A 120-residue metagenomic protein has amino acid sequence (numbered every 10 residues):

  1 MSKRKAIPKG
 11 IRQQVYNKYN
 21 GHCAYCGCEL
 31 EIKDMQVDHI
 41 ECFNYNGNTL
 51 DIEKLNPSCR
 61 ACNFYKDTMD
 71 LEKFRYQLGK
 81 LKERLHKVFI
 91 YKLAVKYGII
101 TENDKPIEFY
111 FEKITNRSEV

Functional and structural regions predicted by a protein language model:
M1-G10, C28-L30, T49, E53-N56 (+1 more regions): Extended charged
I7-M35, C59: Short cysteine-rich loop/turn motifs with clustered Cys
Q36-I40: Histidine-centered catalytic micro-motifs used for acid/base chemistry in nuclease and nucleotide-processing active
Y45-G47: Short, contiguous acidic/charged loop-to-helix segments that flank catalytic cores in large enzymes
